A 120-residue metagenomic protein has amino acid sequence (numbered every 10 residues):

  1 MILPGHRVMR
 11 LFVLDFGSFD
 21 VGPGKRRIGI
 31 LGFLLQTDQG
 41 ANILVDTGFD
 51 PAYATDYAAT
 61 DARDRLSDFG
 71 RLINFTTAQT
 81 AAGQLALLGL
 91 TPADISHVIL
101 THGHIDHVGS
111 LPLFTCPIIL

Functional and structural regions predicted by a protein language model:
M1-F75: Zn-dependent metallo-beta-lactamase
F49-L120: Active-site HxH/HxHxD metal-binding segment of metal-dependent hydrolases
